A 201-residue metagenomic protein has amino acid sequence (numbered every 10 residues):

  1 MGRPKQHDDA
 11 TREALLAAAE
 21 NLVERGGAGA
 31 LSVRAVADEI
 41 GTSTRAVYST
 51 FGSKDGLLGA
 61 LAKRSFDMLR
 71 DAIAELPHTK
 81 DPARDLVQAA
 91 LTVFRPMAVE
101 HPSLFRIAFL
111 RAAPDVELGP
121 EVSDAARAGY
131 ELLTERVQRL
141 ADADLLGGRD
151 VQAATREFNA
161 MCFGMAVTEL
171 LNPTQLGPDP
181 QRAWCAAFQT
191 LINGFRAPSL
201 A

Functional and structural regions predicted by a protein language model:
M1-A10, K80, P173, S199-A201: N-terminal intrinsically disordered/low-complexity leader segments
T11-E20, V36, L61-S65, L69 (+2 more regions): Generic hydrophobic, amphipathic alpha-helix propensity
A14, A18, L22-G56, A60: Helix-turn-helix
A60, A74-S103, T155-F158: Hydrophobic alpha-helical connector segments
I73, M97, I107, E117-A143 (+3 more regions): Amphipathic alpha-helical packing segments from all-alpha helical-bundle domains
M97, E135, R139, N159-G177 (+1 more regions): Amphipathic C-terminal alpha-helical segment
V99-P120, V167-T174: Amphipathic alpha-helical segments used for helix-helix packing
